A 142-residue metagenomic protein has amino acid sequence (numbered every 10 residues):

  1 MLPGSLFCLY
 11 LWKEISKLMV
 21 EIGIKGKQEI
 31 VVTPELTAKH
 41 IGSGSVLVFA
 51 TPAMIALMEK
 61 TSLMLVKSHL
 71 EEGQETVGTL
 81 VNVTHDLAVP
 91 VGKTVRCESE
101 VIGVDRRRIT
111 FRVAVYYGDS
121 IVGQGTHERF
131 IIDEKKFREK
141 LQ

Functional and structural regions predicted by a protein language model:
K17-A50: Catalytic strand-loop segment that frames the active site of acyl-thioester-processing enzymes
P34, G42, E128-Q142: Surface-exposed, gly/pro-biased binding rims or lids
L63-R96: Hydrophobic beta-strand-centered segment that forms part of the acyl-chain substrate-binding groove
V83-G118: Hydrophobic beta-sheet segments that form the core/acyl-binding groove of ACP/CoA-dependent acyl-chain-processing
R107, I121-H127, K135-K136: C-terminal binding/interaction regions
